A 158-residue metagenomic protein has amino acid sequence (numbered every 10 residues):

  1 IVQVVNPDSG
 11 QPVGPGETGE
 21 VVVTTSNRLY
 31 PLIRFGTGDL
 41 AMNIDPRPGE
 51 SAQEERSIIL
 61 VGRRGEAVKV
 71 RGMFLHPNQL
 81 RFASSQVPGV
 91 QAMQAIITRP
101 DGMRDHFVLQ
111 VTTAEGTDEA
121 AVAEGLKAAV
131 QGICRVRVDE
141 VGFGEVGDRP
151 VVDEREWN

Functional and structural regions predicted by a protein language model:
I1-N158: Active-site glycine/GP-rich loop and adjacent strand/helix microenvironment that borders small-molecule binding pockets
